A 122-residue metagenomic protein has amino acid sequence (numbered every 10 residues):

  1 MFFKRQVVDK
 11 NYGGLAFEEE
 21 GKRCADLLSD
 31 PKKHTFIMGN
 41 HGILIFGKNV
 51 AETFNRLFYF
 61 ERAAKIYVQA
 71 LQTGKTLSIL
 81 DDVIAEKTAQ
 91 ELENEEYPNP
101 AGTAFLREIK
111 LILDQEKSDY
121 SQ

Functional and structural regions predicted by a protein language model:
M1-Q122: Glycine-rich flexible loops
